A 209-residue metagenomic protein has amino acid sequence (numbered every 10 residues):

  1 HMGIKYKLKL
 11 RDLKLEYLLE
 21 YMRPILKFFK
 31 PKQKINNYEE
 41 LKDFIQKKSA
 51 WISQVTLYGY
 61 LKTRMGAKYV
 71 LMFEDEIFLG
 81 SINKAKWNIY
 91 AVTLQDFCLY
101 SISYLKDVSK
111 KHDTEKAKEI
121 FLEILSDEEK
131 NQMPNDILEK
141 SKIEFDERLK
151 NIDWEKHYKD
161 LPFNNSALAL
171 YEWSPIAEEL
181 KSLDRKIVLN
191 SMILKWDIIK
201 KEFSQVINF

Functional and structural regions predicted by a protein language model:
G3-P24, A169-F209: Acidic, proline/glycine-rich low-complexity IDRs
I4-E74: Leu/Val/Ala/Ile-rich N-terminal alpha-helices, chiefly Sec-type signal peptides and the beginnings
K32-N37, M72-I77, L161-A167, E179-K186 (+1 more regions): Extended non-catalytic scaffold regions that mediate assembly and binding in large macromolecular machines
K47, K84-A91, E115, N135: Alpha-solenoid helical-repeat scaffolds
W51-Q54, Y60-G66, K118-I193: Polybasic, proline/glycine-rich intrinsically disordered low-complexity segments
Y60-K111: N-terminal interaction modules that seed assembly of large macromolecular complexes
Y100-H112, I124, E128-N135: Amphipathic alpha-helical interaction segments
K111-E119: Short, glycine/acidic-rich hinge or "gate" loops at secondary-structure transitions that mediate conformational
